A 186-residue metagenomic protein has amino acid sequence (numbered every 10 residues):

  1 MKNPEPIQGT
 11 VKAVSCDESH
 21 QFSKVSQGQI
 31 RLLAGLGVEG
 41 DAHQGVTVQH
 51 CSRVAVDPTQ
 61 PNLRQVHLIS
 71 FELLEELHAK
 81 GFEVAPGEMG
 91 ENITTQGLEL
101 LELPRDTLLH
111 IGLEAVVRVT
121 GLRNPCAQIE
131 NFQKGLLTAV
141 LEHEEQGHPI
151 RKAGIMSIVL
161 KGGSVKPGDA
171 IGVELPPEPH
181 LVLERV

Functional and structural regions predicted by a protein language model:
M1-V186: Metal-cofactor-dependent catalytic cores
